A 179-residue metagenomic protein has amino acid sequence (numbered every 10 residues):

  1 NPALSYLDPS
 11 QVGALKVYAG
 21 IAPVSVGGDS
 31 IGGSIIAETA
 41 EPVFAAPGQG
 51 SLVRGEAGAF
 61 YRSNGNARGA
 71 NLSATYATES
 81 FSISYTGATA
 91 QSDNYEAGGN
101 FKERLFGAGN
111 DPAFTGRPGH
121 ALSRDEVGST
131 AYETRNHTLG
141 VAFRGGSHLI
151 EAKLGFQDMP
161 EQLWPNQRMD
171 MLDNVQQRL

Functional and structural regions predicted by a protein language model:
N1-A3, I21, N71: Short beta-alpha junctions and helix-cap segments that line functional grooves
S5, S25, N64, G128-A131: A generic helix-loop boundary/linker signal
S5-E56: A beta-strand signature from Gram-negative outer-membrane beta-barrel systems, especially the internal plug domain
Y18, M169-L179: Outer-membrane beta-barrel signature, preferentially recognizing the C-terminal barrel domain of Gram-negative
V24-G28, A67, N94-Y95: Alpha-helix N-cap/helix-start motif
V43-F44, S51-L52, E56-G58, R62 (+2 more regions): Periplasmic-side early beta-strands and strand-to-turn transitions of outer-membrane beta-barrels
